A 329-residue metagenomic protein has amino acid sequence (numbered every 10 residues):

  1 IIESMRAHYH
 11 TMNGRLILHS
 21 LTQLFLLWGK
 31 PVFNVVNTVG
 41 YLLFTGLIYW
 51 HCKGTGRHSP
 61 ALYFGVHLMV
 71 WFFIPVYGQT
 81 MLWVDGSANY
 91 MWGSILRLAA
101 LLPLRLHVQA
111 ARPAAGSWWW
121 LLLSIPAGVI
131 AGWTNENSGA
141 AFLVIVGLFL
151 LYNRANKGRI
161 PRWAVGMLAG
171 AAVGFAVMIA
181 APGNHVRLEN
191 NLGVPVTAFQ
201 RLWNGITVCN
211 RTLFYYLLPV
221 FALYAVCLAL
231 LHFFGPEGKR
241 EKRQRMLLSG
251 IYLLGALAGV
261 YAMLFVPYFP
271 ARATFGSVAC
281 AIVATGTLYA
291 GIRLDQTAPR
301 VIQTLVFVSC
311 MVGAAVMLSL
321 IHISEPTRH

Functional and structural regions predicted by a protein language model:
I1-L27, P31, V35, V84 (+5 more regions): Transmembrane catalytic cores of multi-pass membrane glycosyltransferases and polysaccharide-assembly enzymes
S4, H10-Y41, V70, P75-L98 (+1 more regions): Membrane-interface helix/loop caps of multi-pass membrane proteins
T38-A61, A99: Transmembrane-helix motifs of polytopic, lipid-linked glycan transferases
G46-W50, A99-L106, I145-N153, Y224-H232 (+1 more regions): Transmembrane alpha-helices and membrane-interface helical segments of multi-pass integral membrane enzymes
L62-R105, N135, Y215-F221, A258-T285: Membrane-interface micro-motifs in multi-pass membrane enzymes
L106-V129, V165, V301: Short hydrophobic alpha-helices at membrane interfaces in multi-pass membrane enzymes
P236-E241, R245, I292-M317: Signature aromatic-anchored transmembrane alpha helix within multi-pass, membrane-resident enzymes that catalyze glycan
I321-H329: Residue-level detector of conserved catalytic or cofactor/ligand-binding positions in enzyme active sites
